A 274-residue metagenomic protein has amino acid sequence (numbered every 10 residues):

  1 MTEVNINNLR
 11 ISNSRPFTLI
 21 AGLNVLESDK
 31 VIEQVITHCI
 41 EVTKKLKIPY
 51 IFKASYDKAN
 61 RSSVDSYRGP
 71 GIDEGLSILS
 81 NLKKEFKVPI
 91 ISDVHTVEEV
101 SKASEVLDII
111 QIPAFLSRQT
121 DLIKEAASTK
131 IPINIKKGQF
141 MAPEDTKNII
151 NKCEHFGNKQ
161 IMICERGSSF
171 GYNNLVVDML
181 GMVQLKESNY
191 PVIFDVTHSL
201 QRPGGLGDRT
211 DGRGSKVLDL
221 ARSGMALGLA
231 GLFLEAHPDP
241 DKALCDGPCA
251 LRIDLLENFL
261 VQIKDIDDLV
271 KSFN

Functional and structural regions predicted by a protein language model:
M1-L19, S77, V270-N274: N-terminal amphipathic alpha-helix/helix-capping segment at the start of soluble metabolic enzymes
N7-V25, S55-D65, P191-L206: N-terminal small/glycine-rich loop or linker at the start of catalytic domains across soluble metabolic enzymes
P16-I20, P49-K53, P89-I91, D108-I109 (+4 more regions): Structural preference for beta-strand elements that scaffold enzyme active sites
L23-I32, Y50-I72, A236-G247: Glycine-rich, proline-tolerant flexible connector loops at the mouths of alpha/beta enzymes
H38-L46, D65-I91, A126-P132, M182-F194 (+3 more regions): Alpha-helix-loop-beta-strand connector modules within alpha/beta enzyme cores
D65-D73, F86, I109-L116, N173-V176 (+4 more regions): Active-site-adjacent loop and "lid" segments of alpha/beta metabolic enzymes
P70-G71, E85-E99, D108-D121, P132-P143 (+1 more regions): Catalytic beta/alpha-barrel core
K130, N134-A236: Catalytic alpha/beta core domains of metabolic enzymes, predominantly
